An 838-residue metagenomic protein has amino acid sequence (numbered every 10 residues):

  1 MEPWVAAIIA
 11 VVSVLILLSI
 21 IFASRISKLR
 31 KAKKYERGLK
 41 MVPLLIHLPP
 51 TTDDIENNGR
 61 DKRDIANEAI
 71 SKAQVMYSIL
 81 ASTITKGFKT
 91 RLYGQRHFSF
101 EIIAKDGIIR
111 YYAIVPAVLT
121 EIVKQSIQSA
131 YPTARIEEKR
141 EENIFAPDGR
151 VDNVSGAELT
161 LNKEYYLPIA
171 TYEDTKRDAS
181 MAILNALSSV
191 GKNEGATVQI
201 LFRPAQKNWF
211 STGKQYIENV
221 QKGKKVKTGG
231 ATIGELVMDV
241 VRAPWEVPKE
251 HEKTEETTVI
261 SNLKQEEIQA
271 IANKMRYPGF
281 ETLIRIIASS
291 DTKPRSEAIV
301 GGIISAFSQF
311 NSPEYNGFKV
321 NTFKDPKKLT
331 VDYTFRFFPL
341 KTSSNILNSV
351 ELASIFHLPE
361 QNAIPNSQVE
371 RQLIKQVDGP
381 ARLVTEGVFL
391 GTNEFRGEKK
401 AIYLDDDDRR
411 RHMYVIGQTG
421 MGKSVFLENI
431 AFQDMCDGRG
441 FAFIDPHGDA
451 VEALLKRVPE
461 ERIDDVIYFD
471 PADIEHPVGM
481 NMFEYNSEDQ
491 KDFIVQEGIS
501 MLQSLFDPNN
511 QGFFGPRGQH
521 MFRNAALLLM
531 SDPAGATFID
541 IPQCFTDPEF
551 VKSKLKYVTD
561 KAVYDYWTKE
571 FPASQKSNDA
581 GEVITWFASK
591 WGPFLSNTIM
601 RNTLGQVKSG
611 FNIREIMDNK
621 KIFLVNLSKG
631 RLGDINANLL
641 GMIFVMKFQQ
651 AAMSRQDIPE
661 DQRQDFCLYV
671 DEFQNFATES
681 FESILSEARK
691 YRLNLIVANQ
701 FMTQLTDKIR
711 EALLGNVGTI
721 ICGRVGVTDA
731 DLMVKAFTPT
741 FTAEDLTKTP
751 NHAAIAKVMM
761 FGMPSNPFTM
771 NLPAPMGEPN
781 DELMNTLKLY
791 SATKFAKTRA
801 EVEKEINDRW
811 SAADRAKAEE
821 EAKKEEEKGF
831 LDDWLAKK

Functional and structural regions predicted by a protein language model:
E2-G379, I474-P477, K556-T559, F571: Extended, folded cores of ATP/NTP-driven motor/assembly subunits in large transport and secretion machines
K31-K34, F98-F100, A186-S188, I260-R276 (+10 more regions): Generic recognition of flexible, low-complexity loop/linker segments
I114, K139, L201-R203, I287-S289 (+14 more regions): Generic beta-strand/beta-sheet core signal
K192-T228, Q511-Y557, N766-L789, F795: Charge-patterned, long linear interaction tracts outside catalytic cores
A306-P313, K341, N345-L347, K456-V458 (+3 more regions): Conserved ATP-driven motor cores of ASCE-family P-loop NTPases powering translocation/secretion/packaging/pilus
Q372-T392, E549-T559, E582-W586, E615 (+3 more regions): Conserved P-loop NTPase motor module
F389-E398, D406-D408, Q418-T419, F426-L693 (+4 more regions): P-loop NTPase motor domains
H412: Walker A (P-loop) ATP-phosphate-binding motif of ABC ATPase nucleotide-binding domains
